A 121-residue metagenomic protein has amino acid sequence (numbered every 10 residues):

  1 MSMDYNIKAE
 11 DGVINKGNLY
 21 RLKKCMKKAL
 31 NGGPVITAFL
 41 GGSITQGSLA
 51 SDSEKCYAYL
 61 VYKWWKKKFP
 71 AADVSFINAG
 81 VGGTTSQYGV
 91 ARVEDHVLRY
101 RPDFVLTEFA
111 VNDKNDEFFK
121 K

Functional and structural regions predicted by a protein language model:
M1-F39, T45-D52, Y62-A72, A91 (+1 more regions): N-terminal secretory targeting modules
D4-K16, N78-G89, Y100-F119: Cell-envelope and extracellular/periplasmic
F39-L40, E108: Structural cue for short, hydrophobic secondary-structure segments
L40-G41, I77: A secondary-structure boundary/capping signal
G42-S43, V81: Active-site metal-binding loops of divalent metal-dependent hydrolases
S48-S53, D116-K120: Short, solvent-exposed loop/turn segments at secondary-structure boundaries
K55-Y59: Short, surface-exposed alpha-helical segments at coil->helix boundaries
P70-G80: Short helix-loop-beta-strand segments that form the rim/entrance of peptidase-like active sites
